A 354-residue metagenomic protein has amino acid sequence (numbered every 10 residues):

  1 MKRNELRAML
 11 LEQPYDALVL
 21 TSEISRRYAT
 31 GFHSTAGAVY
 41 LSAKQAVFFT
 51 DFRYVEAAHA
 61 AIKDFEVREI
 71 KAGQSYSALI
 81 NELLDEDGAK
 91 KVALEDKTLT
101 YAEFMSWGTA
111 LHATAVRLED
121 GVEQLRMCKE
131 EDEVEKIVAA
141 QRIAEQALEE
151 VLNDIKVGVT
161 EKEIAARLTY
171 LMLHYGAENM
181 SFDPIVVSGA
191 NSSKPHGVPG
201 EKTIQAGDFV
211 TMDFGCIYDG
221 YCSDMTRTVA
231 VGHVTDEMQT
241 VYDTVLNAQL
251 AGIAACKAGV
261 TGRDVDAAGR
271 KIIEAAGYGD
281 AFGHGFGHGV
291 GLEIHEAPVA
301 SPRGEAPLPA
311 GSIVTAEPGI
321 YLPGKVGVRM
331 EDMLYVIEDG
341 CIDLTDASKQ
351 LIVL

Functional and structural regions predicted by a protein language model:
M1-L354: Active-site neighborhoods and metal-handling regions in enzymes and metal-associated proteins
